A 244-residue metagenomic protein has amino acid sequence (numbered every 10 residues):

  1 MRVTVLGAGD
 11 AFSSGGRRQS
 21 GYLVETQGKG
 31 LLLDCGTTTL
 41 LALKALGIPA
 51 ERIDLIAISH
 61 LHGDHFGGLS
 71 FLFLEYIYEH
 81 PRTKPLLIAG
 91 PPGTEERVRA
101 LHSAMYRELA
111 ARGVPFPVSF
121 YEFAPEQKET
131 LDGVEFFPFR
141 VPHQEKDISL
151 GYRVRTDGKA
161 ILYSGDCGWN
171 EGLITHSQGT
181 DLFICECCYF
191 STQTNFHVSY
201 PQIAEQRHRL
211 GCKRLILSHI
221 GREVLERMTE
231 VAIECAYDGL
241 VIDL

Functional and structural regions predicted by a protein language model:
M1-L162, M228-L244: Binuclear metal-dependent hydrolase catalytic cores
T37-T38, P142-E145, C167-N170, G221-E223: Short beta->alpha connector loops
P91, G165, S218: Glycine- and other small-residue-rich loops at beta-strand/loop junctions that grip anionic moieties
G168-L244: Cap/insert and terminal regions of metallo-dependent hydrolase folds
